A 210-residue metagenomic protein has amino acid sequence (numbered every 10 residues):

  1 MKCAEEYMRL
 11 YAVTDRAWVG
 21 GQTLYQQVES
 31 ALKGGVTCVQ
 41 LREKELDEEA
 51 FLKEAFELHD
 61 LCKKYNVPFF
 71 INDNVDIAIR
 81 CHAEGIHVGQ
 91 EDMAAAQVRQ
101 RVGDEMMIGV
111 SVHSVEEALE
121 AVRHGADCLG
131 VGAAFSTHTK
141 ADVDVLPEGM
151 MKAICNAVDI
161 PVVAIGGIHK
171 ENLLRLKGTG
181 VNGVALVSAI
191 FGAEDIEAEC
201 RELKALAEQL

Functional and structural regions predicted by a protein language model:
M1-M93, Q100-C128, L146, A153 (+4 more regions): Conserved N-terminal beta1-alpha1 strand-loop-helix module at the mouth
L41, A78, F135-A141: A short acidic, helix-capping loop that chelates divalent metal ions and anchors anionic groups
I108, V131, T139-D142, L186: Glycine-rich, flexible loop/turn motifs
V131, V163-I168, V184-S188: Glycine-rich beta-strand-to-loop/alpha-helix junction loops that act as flexible
V181: Asp-centered catalytic/switch region of ABC-type ATPase nucleotide-binding domains
